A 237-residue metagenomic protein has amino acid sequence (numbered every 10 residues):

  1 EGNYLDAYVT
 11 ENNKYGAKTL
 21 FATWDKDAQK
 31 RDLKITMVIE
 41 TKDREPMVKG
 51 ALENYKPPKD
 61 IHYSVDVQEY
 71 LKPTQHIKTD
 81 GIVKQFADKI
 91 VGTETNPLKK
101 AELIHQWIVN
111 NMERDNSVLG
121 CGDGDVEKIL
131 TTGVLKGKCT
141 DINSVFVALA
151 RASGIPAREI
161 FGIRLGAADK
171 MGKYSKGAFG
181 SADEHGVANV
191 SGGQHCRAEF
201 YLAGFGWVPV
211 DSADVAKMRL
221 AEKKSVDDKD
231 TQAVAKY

Functional and structural regions predicted by a protein language model:
E1-E45: Intrinsically disordered, low-complexity N-terminal segments that are enriched in acidic
Y15, E69-I77, A178-F179, A235-K236: Low-complexity, flexible helical/coil segments
A22-W24, W107, R197, W207: Tryptophan-centered motif/residue detector
K30-T36, H195-R197, W207: Extracellular structured ligand-interaction cores
R31-L33, M37-G137, V145-A148: Secondary-structure boundary elements
L52-I61, A178-F179, K217-L220, D228-T231: Short, low-complexity, polar/charged sequence segments that are solvent-exposed and flexible
T93, P97-E102, Q106-C196, A203 (+1 more regions): Active-site neighborhood of thiol-dependent amide/isopeptide-bond enzymes
N189-V190, R197-Y237: A recognition module on extended beta-rich or small alphabeta surfaces enriched in W/G with H and D/E
